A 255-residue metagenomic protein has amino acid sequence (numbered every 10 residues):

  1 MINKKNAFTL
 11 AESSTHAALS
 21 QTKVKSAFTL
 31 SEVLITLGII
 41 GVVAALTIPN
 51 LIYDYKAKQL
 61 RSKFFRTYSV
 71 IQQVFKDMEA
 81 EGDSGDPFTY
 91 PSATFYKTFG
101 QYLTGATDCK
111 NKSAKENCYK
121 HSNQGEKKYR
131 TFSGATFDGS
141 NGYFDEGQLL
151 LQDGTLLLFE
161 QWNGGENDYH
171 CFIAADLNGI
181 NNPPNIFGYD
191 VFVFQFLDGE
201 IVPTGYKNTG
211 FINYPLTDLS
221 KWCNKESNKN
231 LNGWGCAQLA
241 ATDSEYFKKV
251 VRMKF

Functional and structural regions predicted by a protein language model:
M1-K23: N-terminal secretory signal peptides that target proteins for export/translocation
T9, A18, T29, V33-T36 (+2 more regions): Acidic/proline-rich low-complexity IDRs
T9-A11, V24-K56: N-terminal single-pass transmembrane signal-anchor helix
L30-S31, I35, G41, F75 (+3 more regions): Contiguous, often N-terminal, cationic amphipathic patches that form binding interfaces
K56-F88, S92-K97, Q101: Membrane-proximal N-terminal amphipathic helix
A93-F255: Intrinsically disordered, low-complexity regions enriched in Pro/Ser/Thr/Gly and acidic residues
